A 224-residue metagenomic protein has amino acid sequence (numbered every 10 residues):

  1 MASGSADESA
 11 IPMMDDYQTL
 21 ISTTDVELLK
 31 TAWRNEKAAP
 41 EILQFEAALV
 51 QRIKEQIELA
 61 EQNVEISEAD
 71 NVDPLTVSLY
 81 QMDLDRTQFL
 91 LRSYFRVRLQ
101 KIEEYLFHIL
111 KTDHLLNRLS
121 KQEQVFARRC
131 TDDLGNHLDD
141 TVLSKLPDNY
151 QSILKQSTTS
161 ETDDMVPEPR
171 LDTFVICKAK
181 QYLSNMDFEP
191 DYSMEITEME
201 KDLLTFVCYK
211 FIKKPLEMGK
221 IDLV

Functional and structural regions predicted by a protein language model:
A2-S184: Charge/polar-rich, low-complexity and marginally structured segments
L99, L106, N117, E189-Y192 (+1 more regions): Surface-exposed beta-strand edges and their flanking turn/coil or helix-capping segments
V175, Y182-E198: Short basic/aromatic-enriched segments
D191-V224: C-terminal structured interaction module
